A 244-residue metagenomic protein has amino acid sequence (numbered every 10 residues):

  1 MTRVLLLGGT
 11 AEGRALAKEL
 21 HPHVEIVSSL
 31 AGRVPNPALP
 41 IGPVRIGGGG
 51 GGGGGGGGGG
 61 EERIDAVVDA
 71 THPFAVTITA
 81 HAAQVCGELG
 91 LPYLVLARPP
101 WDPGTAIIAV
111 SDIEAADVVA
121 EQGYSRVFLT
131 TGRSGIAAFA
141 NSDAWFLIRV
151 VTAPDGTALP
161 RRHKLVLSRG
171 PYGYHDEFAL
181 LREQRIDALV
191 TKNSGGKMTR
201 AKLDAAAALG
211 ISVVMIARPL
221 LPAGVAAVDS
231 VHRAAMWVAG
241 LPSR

Functional and structural regions predicted by a protein language model:
M1-V4: Extreme N-terminal starter segment of soluble prokaryotic enzymes
G9-A11, S29-N36, L96-P100, G132-I136 (+2 more regions): Short, polar loop motifs at secondary-structure junctions
A17, E25-G50, G104-I108, A158-H163: N-terminal beta-loop-helix "entrance" segment that forms/cooperates in small-molecule cofactor or anionic ligand
P40-E62, L167-D176: Glycine-rich, highly charged phosphate/nucleotide-binding loops
G55-A116: Glycine/small-residue-rich loop that forms an oxyanion/phosphate-binding "nest" at active or ligand-binding sites
D65-A66, R126, D187-A188: Structural motif
S125-V166, Y174: Anionic-ligand binding region
T157-R218: A C-terminal functional module that forms or caps the active site or interfaces directly with catalytic machinery
